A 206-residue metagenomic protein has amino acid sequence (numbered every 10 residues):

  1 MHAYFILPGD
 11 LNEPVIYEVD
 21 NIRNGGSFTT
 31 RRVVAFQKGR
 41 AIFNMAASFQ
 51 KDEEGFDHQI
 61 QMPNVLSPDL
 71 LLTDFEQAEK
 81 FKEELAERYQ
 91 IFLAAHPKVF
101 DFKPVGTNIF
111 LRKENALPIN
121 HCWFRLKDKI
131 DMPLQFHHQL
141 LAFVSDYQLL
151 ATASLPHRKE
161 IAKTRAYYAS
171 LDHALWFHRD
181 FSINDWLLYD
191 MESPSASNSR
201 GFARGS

Functional and structural regions predicted by a protein language model:
M1-S206: Terminal targeting signals and extreme-terminal segments of soluble enzymes
